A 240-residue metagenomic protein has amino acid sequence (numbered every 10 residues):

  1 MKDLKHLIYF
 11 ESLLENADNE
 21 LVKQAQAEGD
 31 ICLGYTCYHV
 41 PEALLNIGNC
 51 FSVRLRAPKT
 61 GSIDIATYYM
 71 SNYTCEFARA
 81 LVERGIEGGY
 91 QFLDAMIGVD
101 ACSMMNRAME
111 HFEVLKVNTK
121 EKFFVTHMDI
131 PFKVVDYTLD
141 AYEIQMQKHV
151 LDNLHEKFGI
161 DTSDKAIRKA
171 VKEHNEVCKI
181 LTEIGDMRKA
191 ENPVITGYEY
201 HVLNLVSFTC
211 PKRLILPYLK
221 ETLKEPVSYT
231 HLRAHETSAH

Functional and structural regions predicted by a protein language model:
M1-D164: Trp/Phe/Arg-rich N-terminal binding region typifying the photolyase-homology
P131-Y229: Extracytoplasmic substrate-binding proteins
T230-T237: Conserved small/polar residues in nucleotide/adenosyl-binding loops
